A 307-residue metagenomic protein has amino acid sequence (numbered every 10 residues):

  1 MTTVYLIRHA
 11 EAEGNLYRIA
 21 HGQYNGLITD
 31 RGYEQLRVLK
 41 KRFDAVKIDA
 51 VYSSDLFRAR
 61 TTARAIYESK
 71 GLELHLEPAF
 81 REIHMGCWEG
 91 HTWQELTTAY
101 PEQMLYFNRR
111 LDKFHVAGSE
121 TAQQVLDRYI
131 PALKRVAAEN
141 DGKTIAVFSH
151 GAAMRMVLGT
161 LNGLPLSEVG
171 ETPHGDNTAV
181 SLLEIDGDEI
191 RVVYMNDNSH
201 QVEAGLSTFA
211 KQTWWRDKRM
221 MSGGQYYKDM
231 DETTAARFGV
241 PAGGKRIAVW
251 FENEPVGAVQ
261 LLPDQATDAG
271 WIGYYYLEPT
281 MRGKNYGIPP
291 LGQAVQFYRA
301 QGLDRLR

Functional and structural regions predicted by a protein language model:
M1-Y5: Extreme N-terminal starter segment of soluble prokaryotic enzymes
I7-L72, L76: Active-site-proximal alpha-helix that buttresses catalytic centers in soluble enzyme cores
I48-D55, T144-F148, R307: Short glycine-rich phosphate-binding loop at a beta-alpha junction
K70-R128, Y194-N196, L206: Phosphate-handling substructures
C87-Q94, T160-T234: Acidic, low-complexity terminal tails and accessory targeting/binding regions of phosphate-metabolizing enzymes
D229-G273, E278-T280, F297: Acetyl-CoA-dependent GNAT
L277, G283-Q296: Conserved acetyl-CoA-binding loop-helix of GNAT-fold acetyltransferases
Y298-R307: Conserved GNAT acetyl-CoA-binding A-motif
